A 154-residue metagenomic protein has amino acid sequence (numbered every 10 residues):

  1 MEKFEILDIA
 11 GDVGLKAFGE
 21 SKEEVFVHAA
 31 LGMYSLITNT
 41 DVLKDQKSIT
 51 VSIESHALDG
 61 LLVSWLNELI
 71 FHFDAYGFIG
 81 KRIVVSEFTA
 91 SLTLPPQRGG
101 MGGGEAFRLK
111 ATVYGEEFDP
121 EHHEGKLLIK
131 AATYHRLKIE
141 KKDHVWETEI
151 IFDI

Functional and structural regions predicted by a protein language model:
E2-A90, A106-I154: N-terminal intrinsically disordered, cationic/polar leader segments that include organellar targeting peptides
R98-G102: Glycine-biased, low-complexity coil/linker segments
